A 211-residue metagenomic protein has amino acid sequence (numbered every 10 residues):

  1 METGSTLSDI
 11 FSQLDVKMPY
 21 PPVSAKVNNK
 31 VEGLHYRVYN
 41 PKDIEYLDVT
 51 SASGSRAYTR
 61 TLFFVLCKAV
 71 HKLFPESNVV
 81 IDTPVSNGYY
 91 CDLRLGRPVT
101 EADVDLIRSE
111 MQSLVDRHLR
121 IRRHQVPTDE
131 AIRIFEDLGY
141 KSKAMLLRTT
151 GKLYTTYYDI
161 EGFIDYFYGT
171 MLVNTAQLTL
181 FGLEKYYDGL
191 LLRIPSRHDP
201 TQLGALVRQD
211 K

Functional and structural regions predicted by a protein language model:
M1-F63, C67-V85, S109-E110: Ubiquitin-like/PB1-type beta-grasp interaction modules and other compact soluble beta-rich domains
Y36-S55, N78-P84, Y90-K211: Auxiliary tRNA-acceptor-end handling modules of aminoacyl-tRNA synthetases
